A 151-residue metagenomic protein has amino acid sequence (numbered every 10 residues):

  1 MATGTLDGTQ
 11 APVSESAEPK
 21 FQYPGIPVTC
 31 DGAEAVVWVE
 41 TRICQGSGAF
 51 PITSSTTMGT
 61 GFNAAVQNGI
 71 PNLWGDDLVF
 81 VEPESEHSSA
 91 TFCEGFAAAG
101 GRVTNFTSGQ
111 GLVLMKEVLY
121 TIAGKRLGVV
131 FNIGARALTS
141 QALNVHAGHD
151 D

Functional and structural regions predicted by a protein language model:
A2-D151: Thiamine diphosphate
